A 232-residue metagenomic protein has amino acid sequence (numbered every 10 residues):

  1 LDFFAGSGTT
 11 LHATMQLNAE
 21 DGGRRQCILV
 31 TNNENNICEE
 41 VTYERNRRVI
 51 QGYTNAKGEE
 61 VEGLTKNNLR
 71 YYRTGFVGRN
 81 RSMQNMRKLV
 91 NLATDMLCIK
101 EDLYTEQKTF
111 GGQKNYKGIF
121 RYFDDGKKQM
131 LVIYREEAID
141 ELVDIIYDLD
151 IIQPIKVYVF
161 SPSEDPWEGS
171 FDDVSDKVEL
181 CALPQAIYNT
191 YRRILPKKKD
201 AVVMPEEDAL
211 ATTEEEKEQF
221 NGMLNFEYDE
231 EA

Functional and structural regions predicted by a protein language model:
L1-L17: A phosphate-binding catalytic loop at a beta-strand-loop-alpha-helix junction that coordinates phosphoryl groups
L17-A232: Accessory, often C-terminal, charged low-complexity segments
